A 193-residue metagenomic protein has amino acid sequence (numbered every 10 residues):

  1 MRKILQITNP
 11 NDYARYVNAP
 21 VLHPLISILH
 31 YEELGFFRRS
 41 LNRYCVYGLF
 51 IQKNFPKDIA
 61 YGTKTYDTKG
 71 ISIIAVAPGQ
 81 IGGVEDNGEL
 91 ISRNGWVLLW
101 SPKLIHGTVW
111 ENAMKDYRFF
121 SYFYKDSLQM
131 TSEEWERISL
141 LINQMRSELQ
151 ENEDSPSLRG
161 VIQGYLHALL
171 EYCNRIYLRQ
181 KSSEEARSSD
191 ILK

Functional and structural regions predicted by a protein language model:
M1-D67: Generic protein-terminus/edge-of-domain signal
I28, L49, I73-A75, V97-L99 (+1 more regions): Conserved hydrophobic/aromatic beta-strand scaffold that supports enzyme active sites
V46, G70, S92-N94: A structure-centric signal for secondary-structure junctions around beta-strands
G48, R137-Q144, Y165, L169-Y172: Amphipathic, well-ordered alpha-helical segments in soluble domains
P56, I74, G79-E85, I105-H106: Histidine-centered metal-chelating micro-motifs
T63-A77: Short acidic-glycine-tyrosine-enriched beta hairpin
N87-E151: A hydrophobic/aromatic-rich effector-binding and dimerization subdomain of bacterial HTH-type transcriptional regulators
S132, N152-V161, C173-K193: Short, Lys/Arg-enriched, Trp-marked, Pro/Gly-tolerant hinge/linker segments that flank
